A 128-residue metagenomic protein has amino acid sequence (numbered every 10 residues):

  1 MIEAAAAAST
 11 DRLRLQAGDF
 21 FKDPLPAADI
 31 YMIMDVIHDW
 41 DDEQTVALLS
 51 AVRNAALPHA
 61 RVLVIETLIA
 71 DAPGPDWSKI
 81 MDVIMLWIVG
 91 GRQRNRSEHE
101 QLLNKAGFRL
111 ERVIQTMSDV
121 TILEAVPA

Functional and structural regions predicted by a protein language model:
M1-A128: Alpha-helical subdomain
